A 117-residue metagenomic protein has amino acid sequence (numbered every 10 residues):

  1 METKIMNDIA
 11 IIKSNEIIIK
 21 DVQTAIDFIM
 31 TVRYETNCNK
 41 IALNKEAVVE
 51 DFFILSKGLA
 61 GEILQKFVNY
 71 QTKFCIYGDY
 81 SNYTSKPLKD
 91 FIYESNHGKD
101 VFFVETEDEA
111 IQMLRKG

Functional and structural regions predicted by a protein language model:
E2-G117: Amphipathic, Lys/Arg-enriched alpha-helical "gate/interface" segment within cytosolic domains that mediates
